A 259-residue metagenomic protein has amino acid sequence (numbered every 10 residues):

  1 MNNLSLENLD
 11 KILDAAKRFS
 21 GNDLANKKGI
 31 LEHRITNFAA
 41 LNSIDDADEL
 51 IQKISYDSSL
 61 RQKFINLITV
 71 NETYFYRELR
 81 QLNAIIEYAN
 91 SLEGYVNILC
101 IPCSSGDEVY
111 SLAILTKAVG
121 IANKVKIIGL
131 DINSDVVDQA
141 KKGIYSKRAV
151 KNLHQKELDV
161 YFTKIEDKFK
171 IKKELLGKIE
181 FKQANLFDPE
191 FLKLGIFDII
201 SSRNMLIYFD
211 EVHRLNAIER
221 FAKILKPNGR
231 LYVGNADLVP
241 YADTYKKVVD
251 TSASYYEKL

Functional and structural regions predicted by a protein language model:
N2-L99: Conserved AdoMet
Y95-G106, I128: Conserved class I S-adenosyl-L-methionine
S105-I121: Conserved SAM-binding loop of SAM-dependent methyltransferases across substrates and taxa, primarily the Class I
V125-S201, M205-F209, H213, L238-P240 (+1 more regions): Extended basic-aromatic, gly/pro-enriched interface segments that bind polyanionic ligands
L215-P227: A short glycine-rich, Lys/Arg-flanked "PGG" loop and its adjoining helix->strand segment in the class I
N228-N235: Conserved beta-strand signature within the Rossmann-like core of class I S-adenosyl-L-methionine
A242-L259: Core SAM-dependent methyltransferase catalytic element
